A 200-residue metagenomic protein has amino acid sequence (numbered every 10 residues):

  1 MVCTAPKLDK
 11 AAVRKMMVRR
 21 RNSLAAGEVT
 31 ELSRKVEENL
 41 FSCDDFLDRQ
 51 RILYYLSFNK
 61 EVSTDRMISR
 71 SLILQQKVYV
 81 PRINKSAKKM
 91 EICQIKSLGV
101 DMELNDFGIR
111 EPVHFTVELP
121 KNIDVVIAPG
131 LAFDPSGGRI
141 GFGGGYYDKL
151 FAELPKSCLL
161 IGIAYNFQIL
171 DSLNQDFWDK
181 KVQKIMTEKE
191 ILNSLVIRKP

Functional and structural regions predicted by a protein language model:
V2-K121: N-terminal active-site beta-alpha-beta segment that forms phosphate/nucleotide-binding and substrate-recognition loops
V2-L8, A12, R19-N22, K121-V126 (+2 more regions): Surface-exposed, charge/polar-rich loops and edge strands
M17, Y54, V78, I127 (+2 more regions): A residue-level signal for conserved active-site and pocket-lining positions in enzyme catalytic cores
L53, E91, G108, V126 (+3 more regions): Conserved beta-strand segments that form the floor/walls of ligand-binding pockets within enzyme and binding domains
L56, G130, K189: Glycine-rich, N-terminal phosphate-binding loop of Rossmann-like dinucleotide-binding domains
S69, F142-Y147: Charged helix-capping and loop-helix junction motifs
